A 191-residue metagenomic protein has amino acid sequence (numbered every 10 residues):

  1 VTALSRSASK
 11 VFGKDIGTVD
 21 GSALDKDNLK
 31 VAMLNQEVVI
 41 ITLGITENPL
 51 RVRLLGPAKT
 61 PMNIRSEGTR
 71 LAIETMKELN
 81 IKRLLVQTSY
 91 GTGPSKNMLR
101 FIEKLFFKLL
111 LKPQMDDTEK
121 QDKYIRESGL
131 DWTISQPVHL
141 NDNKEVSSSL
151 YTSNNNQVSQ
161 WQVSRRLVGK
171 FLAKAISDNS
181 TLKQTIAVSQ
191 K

Functional and structural regions predicted by a protein language model:
V1-A3, S135: Short beta-strand "acidic-cap" motif of Rossmann-like dinucleotide-binding folds
T2, A8, A58-P61, E67-P113 (+1 more regions): Conserved Rossmann-fold NAD(P)-dependent oxidoreductase catalytic core, especially the SDR/UDP-sugar
A3, S9-L71, T75-E78, I176-S177: NAD(P)H-binding glycine-rich loop region in Rossmannoid oxidoreductase-like domains and their noncatalytic homologs
E37-I40, K82-T88, T133: Conserved catalytic-site loops of classical short-chain dehydrogenases/reductases
R53-G56, R100-K108, S148-N156: Short glycine/proline- and charge-enriched loop/turn segments that cap or connect secondary-structure elements
L79, N155-K191: Mid/C-terminal beta-alpha module of Rossmann-like enzyme folds, strongest in SDR-family dehydrogenases/epimerases
D122-K144: Conserved beta-loop-beta element that borders a ligand/cofactor-binding pocket
